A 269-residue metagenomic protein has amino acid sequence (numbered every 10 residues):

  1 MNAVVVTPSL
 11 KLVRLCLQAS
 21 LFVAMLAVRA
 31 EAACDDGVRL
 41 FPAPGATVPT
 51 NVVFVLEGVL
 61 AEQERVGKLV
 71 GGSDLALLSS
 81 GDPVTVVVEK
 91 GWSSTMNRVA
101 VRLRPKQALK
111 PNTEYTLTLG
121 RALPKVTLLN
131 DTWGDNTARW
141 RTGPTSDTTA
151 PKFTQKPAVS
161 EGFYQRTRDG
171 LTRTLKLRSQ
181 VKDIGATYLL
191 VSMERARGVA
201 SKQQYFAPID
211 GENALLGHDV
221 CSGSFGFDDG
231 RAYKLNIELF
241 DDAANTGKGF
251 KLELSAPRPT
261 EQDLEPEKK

Functional and structural regions predicted by a protein language model:
C16-A27: Bacterial N-terminal signal peptides
E31-A76, T132-G185, K234-E238, P259-K269: N-terminal non-catalytic regions of secreted/periplasmic and cell-surface proteins
P83-S94, A200-G217, E253: Solvent-exposed serine/threonine-rich low-complexity stretches and specific carbohydrate-binding patches
A100-N112, P124, E212-D228: Signal that preferentially marks extracellular ectodomain short beta-strand elements of beta-sandwich modules
L109, T113-L119, Y233: Short beta-strand segments enriched for Tyr within beta-sheet-rich domains, predominantly fibronectin type III
L119-R121, L239: Conserved structural position at the C-terminal beta-strand of extracellular beta-sandwich adhesion modules
D229-N245: Beta-strand-rich modules
A244-R258: Extracellular fibronectin type III
